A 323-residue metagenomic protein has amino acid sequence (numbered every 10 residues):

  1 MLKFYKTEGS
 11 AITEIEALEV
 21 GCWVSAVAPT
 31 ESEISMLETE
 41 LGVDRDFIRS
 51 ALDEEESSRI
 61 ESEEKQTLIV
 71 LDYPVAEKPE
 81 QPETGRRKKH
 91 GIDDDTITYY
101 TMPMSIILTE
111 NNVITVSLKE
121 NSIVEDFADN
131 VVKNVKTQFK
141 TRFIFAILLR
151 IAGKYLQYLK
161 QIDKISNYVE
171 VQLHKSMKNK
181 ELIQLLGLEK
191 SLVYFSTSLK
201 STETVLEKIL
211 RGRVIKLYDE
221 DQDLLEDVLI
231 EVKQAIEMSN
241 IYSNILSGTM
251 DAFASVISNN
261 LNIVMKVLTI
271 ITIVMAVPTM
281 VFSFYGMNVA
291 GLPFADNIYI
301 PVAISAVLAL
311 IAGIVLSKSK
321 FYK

Functional and structural regions predicted by a protein language model:
M1-R211, L217-Y218, L224-D227, E231-Q234 (+1 more regions): Peripheral, non-transmembrane regulatory/ligand-interaction domains of membrane transport proteins
G42-V43, K233-K323: Hydrophobic alpha-helical transmembrane segments and their immediately adjacent juxtamembrane loops
L210-Q222, G248-S258: Long amphipathic alpha-helical coiled-coil segments
